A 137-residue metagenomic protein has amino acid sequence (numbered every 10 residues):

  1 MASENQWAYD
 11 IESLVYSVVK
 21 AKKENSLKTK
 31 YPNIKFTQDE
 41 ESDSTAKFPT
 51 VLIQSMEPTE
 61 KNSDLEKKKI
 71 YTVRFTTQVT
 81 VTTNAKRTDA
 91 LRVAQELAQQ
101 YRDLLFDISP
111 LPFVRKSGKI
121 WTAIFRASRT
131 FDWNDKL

Functional and structural regions predicted by a protein language model:
M1-D64, R87-R92: Small/polar-rich, solvent-exposed N-terminal microdomains that initiate assembly or binding
E4, E66, L111-V114: Beta-strand-rich interaction surfaces with strong enrichment in secreted/lumenal proteins
S42, E66-K68, K116: Residues embedded in well-ordered secondary-structure elements
S55-P58, I70-T76, L97-Q100: Short, low-complexity, polar/charged sequence segments that are solvent-exposed and flexible
K68-A85, W121-W133: Oligomerization/assembly interface segments of phage tail-like spikes and tubes
T80-L97: Short, positively charged, low-complexity/disordered linker segments
R92-L137: Acidic-leaning, charged glycine-interspersed low-complexity segments
